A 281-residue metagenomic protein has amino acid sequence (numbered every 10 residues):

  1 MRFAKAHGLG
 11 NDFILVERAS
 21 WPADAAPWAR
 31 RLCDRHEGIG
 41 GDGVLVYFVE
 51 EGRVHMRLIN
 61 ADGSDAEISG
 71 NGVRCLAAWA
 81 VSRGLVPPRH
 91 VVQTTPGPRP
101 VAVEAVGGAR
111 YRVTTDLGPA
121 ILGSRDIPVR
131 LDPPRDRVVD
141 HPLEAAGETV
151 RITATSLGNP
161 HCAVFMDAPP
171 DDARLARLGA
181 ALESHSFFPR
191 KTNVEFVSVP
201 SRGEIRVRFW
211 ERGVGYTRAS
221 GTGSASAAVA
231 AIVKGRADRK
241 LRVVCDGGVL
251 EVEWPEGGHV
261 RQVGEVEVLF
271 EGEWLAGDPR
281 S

Functional and structural regions predicted by a protein language model:
M1-A109, C162-S281: A glycine-rich beta-to-alpha transition motif near the start of alpha/beta enzyme domains, typified by
M1-W21, T115, P133-T155: N-terminal, positively charged, Ser/Thr/Ala/Gly-biased leader segments that form transit/presequence-like amphipathic
T95, L122, D136-R137: Zinc-dependent deaminase
G108, R112-A120: Membrane helix-loop-helix hairpins that form the core translocation module of multi-pass transporters
G118, I127-R130, F165: Flexible, glycine/proline-enriched loop segments at strand-loop-helix junctions that form or flank small-ligand binding
I121-R125, E271: Short, charged/polar, Gly/Pro-enriched secondary-structure boundary elements
V129-P134, G277-S281: Short intrinsically disordered coil segments
